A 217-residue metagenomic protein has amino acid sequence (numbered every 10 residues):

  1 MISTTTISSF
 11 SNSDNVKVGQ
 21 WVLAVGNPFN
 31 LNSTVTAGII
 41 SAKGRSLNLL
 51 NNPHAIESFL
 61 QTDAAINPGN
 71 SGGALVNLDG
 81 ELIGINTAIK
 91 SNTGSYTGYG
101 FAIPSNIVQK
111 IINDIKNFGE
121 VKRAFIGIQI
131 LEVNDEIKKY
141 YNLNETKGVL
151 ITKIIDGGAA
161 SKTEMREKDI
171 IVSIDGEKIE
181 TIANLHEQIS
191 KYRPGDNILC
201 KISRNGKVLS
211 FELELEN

Functional and structural regions predicted by a protein language model:
M1-Y140, N144-K147, T152-D156, T163 (+4 more regions): Serine-dependent protease modules
S13-N15, N52, I170, G176 (+1 more regions): Short linear motifs in intrinsically disordered/low-complexity regions
A159-I182: Conserved PDZ fold ligand-binding element
D196-I198, L209: Exposed beta-strand face motif in extracellular beta-rich ectodomains
I198, I202-R204: P-loop/Walker A phosphate-binding loop and immediately adjacent motor/lid segment at beta-alpha junctions
E212-L213: C-terminal edge beta-strand
